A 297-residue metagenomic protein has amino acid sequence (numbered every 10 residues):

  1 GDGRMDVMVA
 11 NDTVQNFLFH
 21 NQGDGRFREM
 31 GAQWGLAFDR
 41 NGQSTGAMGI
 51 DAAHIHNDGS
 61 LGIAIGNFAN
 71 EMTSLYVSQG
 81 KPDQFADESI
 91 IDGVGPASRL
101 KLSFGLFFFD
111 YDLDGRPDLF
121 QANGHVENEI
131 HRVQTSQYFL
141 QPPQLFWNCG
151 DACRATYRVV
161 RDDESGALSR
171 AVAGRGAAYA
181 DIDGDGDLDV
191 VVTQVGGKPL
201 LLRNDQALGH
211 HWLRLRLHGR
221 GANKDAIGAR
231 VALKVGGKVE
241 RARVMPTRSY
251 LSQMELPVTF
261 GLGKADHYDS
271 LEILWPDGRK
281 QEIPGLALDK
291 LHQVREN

Functional and structural regions predicted by a protein language model:
G1, M5, H20, A47-N57 (+2 more regions): Beta-propeller blade termini
D6-N11, G62-N67, L119-A122, D185-Q194 (+1 more regions): Hydrophobic beta-strand segments that make up the repeating blades of beta-propeller and related beta-repeat
V7-V9, R40-N41, I65-N67, P96-L100 (+3 more regions): Short consensus segments that form the blades of beta-propeller domains, in both extracellular/periplasmic
M8, G25-R40, P82-S98, A152-A167: Blade-edge beta-strand/turn elements of extracellular beta-propeller and related beta-sheet repeat scaffolds
V14, G46, E71, L102 (+3 more regions): Beta-rich catalytic cores
Q22-G25, Q79-P82, C149-A152, D205-A207: Short loop/turn segments that connect beta-strands within beta-propeller blades
V94-P96, E127, Y138-N297: Gly/Ser/Thr/Pro-enriched helix-cap/hinge segments flanking short amphipathic alpha-helices
Q121-Y138: Short, conserved, GDST-rich strand-edge loop motifs in beta-rich repeat architectures
